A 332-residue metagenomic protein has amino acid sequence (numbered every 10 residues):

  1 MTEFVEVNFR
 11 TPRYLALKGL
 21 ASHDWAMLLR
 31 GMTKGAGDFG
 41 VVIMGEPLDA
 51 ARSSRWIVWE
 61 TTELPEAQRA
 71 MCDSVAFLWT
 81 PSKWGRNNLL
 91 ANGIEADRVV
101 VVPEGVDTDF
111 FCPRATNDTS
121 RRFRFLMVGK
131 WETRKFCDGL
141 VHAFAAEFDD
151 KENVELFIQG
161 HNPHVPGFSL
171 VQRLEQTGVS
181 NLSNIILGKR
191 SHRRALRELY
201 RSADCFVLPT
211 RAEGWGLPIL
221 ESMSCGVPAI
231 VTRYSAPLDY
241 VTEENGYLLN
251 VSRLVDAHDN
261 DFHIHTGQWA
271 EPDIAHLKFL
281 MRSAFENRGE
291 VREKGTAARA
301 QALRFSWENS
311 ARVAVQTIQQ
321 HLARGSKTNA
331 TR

Functional and structural regions predicted by a protein language model:
M1-F39, E308, T317: N-terminal pre-catalytic "stem/leader" segment of glycosyltransferase-like enzymes
W84, G105: Carbohydrate-associated surface elements
D118-K135, V141-F144, L156-I158: Conserved donor-binding/catalytic core segment of Leloir-type glycosyltransferases
G167-R194: Nucleotide-activated donor-binding/catalytic signature segment of Leloir-type glycosyltransferases, i.e., the conserved
E198-A203: Short alpha-helical donor nucleotide-sugar binding micro-motif in glycosyltransferases
R211: Aromatic "clamp/platform" in nucleotide-sugar-dependent glycosyltransferases that forms part of the donor/acceptor
I219, P228-V231, V241, N245-N250: Short hydrophobic beta-strand element within catalytic cores of glycosyltransferases and related nucleotide-activated
H276, S283, E290-R304: A short, well-ordered alpha-helix in the C-terminal region of glycosyltransferases
